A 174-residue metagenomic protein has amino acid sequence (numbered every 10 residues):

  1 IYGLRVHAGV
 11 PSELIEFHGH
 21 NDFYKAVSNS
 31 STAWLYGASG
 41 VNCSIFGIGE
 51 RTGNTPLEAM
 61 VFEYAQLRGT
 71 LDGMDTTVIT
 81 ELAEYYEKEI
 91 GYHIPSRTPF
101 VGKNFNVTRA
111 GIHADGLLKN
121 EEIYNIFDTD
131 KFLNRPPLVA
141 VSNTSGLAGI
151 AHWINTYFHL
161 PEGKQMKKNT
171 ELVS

Functional and structural regions predicted by a protein language model:
I1, E16-Y24, F46: Active-site beta-loop-alpha junctions enriched in small/polar residues
Y2-I15, F62, L67-R68: Alpha-helix-loop-beta-strand connector modules within alpha/beta enzyme cores
E13-G19, V41-C43, M60: Hydrophobic faces of well-ordered beta-strands that scaffold small-molecule active sites in alpha/beta enzyme cores
F23-Y36: Catalytic cores of alpha/beta
Y36-G53: Glycine-rich phosphate-binding active-site loops on the catalytic face of alpha/beta enzymes
G37, M60, I154: Conserved, mostly hydrophobic/aromatic
G49-I79: C-terminal helical cap(s) of enzyme catalytic domains, especially alpha/beta-barrels
T70-S174: A mid-to-C-terminal "edge-of-domain" accessory segment
